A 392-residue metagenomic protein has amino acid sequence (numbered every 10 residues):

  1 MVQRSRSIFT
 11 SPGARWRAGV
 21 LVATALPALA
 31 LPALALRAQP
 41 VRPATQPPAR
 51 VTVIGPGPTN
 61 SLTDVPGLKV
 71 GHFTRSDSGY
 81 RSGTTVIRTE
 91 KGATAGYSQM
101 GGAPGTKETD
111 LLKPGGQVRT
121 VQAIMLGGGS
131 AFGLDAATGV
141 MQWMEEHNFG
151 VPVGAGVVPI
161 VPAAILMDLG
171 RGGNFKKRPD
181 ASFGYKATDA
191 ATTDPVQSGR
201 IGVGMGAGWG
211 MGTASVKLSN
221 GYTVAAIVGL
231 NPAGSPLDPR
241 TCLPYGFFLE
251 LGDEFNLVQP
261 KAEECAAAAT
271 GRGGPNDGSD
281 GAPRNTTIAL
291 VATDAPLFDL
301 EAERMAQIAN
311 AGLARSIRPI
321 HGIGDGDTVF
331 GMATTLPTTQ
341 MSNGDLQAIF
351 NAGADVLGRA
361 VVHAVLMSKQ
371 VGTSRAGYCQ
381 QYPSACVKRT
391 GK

Functional and structural regions predicted by a protein language model:
M1-A14: N-terminal secretory signal peptides that target proteins for export/translocation
S5-S7, L21, R42: Low-complexity intrinsically disordered segments
G19-P32: Bacterial N-terminal signal peptides
L34-R37: Sec/Tat signal peptide C-region and signal peptidase I cleavage site
Q39-K392: Alpha/propeptide regions of enzymes that mature by internal proteolysis
